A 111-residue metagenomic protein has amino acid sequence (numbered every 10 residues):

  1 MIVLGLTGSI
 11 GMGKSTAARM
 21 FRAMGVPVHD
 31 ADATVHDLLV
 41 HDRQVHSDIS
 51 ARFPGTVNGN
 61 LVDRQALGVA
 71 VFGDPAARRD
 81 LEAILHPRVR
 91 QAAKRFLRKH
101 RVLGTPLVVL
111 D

Functional and structural regions predicted by a protein language model:
M1: Short coil/loop residues immediately preceding or within conserved phosphate-binding loops of NTP-utilizing enzyme
L4-L6: Hydrophobic anchor at the beta1->P-loop junction of P-loop NTPases
I10: The conserved Walker
S15: Walker A/P-loop
R22-A31, R43-Q44: Post-Walker A helix-loop "phosphate-sensing" segment adjacent to the P-loop in P-loop NTPases
A33-L107: ATP-dependent small-molecule kinase phosphotransfer cores that center on conserved nucleotide phosphate-binding segments
V109-D111: Structural recognition of the conserved hydrophobic beta-strand(s) that form the central parallel beta-sheet of P-loop
